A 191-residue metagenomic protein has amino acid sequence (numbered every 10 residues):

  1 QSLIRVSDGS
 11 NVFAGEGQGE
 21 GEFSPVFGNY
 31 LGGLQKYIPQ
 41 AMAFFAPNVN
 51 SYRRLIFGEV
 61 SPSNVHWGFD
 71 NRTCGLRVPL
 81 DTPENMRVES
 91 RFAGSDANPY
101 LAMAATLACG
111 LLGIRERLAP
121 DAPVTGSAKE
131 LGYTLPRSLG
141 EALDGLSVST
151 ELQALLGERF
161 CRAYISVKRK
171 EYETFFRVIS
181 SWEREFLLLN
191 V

Functional and structural regions predicted by a protein language model:
S2-G132: Active-site capping/gating regions of soluble enzymes
S127-V191: Acidic, glycine-enriched catalytic cores built around paired aspartates
